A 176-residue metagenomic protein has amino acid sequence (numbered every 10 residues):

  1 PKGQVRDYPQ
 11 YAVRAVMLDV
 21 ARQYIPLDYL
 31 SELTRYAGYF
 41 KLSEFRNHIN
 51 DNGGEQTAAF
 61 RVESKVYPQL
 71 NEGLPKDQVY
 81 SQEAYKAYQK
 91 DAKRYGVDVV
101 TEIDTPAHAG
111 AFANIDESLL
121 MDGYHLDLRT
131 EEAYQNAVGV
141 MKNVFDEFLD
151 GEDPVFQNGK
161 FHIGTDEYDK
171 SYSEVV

Functional and structural regions predicted by a protein language model:
P1-D169: Feature activates predominantly on carbohydrate-active enzymes
S171-V176: C-terminal active-site-proximal or functional interface alpha/beta core segments in diverse enzymes
